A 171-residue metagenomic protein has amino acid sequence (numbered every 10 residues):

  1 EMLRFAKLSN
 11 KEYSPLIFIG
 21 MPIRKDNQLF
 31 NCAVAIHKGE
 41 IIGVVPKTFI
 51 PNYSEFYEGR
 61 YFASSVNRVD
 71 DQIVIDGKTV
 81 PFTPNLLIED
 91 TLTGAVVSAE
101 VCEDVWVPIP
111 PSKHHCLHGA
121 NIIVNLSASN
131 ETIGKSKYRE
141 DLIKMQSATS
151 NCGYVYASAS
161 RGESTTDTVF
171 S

Functional and structural regions predicted by a protein language model:
E1-S171: Enzyme catalytic cores with a strong preference for nitrogen-chemistry domains
